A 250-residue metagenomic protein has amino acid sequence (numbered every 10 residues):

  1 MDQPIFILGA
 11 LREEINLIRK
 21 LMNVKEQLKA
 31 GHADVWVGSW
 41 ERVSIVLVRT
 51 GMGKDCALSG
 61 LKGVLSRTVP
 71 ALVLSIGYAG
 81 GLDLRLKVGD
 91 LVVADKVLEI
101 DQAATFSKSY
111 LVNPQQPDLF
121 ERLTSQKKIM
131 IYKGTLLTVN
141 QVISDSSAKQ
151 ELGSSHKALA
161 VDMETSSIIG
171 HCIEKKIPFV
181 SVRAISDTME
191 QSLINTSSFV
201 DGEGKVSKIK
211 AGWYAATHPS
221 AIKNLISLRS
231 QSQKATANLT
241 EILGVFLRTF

Functional and structural regions predicted by a protein language model:
D2-I5, K29-F250: Glycine-rich phosphate- or other oxyanion-binding loops that anchor nucleotides, phosphorylated ligands
D2-M22: Short, conserved "active-site rim" segments that organize catalytic pockets and cofactor/ligand binding
R12, L21-D34: N-terminal glycine-/serine-/threonine-rich phosphate-binding loop
I18-L21, K25, V64-R67: Generic N-terminal helix/loop capping motif
